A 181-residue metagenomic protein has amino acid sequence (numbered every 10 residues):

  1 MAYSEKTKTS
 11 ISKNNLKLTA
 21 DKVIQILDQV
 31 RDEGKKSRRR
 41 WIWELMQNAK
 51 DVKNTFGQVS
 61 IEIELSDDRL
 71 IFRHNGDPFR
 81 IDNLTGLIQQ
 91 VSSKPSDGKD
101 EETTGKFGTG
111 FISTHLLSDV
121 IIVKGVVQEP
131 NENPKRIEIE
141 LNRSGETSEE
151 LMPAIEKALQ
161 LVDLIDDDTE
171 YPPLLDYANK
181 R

Functional and structural regions predicted by a protein language model:
M1-K180: GHKL (Bergerat-fold) ATPase N-terminal catalytic module, capturing the glycine-rich phosphate-binding loop and acidic
